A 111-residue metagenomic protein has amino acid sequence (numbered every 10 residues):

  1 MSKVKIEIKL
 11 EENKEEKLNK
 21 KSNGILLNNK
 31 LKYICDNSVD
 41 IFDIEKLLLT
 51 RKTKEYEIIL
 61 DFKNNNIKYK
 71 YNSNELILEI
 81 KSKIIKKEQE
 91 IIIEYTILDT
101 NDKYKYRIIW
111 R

Functional and structural regions predicted by a protein language model:
M1-K14: Tryptophan-anchored aromatic micro-motifs
M1-K3, L27-N28, D43-K46, D61-N65 (+1 more regions): A short, compositionally biased
I6, K30-L31, I108: Short Lys/Arg-rich amphipathic alpha-helical segments
E16, D40, K52-D61, N65-Q89 (+1 more regions): Terminal, non-globular segments
N19-I58: Short, well-structured hydrophobic secondary-structure segments
S22-L26, S82-I85, I109-R111: Extended lipid/amphipathic-ligand handling interfaces
Y33, Y69, I97: Short aromatic-centered micro-motifs
E90, T96-R111: Mixed-charge, glycine-accented linear interaction segment located at domain edges/termini
